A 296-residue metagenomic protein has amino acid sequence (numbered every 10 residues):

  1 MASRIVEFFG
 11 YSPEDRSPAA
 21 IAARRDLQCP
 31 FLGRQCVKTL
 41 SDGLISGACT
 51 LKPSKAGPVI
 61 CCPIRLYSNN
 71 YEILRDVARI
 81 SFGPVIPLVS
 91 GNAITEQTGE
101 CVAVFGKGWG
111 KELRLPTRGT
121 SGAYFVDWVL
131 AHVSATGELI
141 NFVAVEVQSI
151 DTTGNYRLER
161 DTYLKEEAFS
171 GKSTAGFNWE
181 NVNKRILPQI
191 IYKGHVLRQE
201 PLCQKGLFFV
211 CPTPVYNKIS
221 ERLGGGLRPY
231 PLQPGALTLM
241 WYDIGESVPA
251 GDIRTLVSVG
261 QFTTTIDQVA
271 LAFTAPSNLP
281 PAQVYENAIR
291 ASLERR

Functional and structural regions predicted by a protein language model:
M1-R118, L271-R296: Nuclease-adjacent, charged terminal/linker segments that flank catalytic cores
M1-T39, F169-R296: Non-catalytic C-terminal interaction segments of nucleic acid-processing enzymes
C49, W128-L130, W241: Short beta-strand element of the conserved SAM-dependent methyltransferase core
A78, D161-Y163, L223-G225: Generic preference for flexible, low-structure residues
G99-F105, T117-A123, E180-I186, C211 (+1 more regions): Short linear motifs at secondary-structure transitions and domain/linker junctions
V104-G137, F142: Extracellular-facing segments of soluble proteins and assemblies that are Gly/Ser/Thr-biased and enriched in aromatics
Y124, W128-A131, V147-Q148, F209-P214: Short His-Asn-centered micro-motif
L130-L164: Active-site beta-strand-loop-beta-strand hairpin of nuclease catalytic cores that positions key catalytic residues
